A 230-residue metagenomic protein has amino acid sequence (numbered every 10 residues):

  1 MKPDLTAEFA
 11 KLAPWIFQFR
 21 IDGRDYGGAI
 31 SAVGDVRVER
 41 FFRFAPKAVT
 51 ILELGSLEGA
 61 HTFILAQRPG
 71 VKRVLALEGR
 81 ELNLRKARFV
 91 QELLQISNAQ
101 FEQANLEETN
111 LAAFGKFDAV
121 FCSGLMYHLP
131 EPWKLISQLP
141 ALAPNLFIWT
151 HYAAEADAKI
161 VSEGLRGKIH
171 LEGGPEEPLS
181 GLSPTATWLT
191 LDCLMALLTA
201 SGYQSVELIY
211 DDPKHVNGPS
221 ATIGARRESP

Functional and structural regions predicted by a protein language model:
A29-A48, I64: Conserved alpha-helix/loop element of class I SAM-dependent methyltransferases that forms part of the SAM/SAH-binding
A48-L57: Conserved class I S-adenosyl-L-methionine
E58-G70: Conserved SAM-binding loop of SAM-dependent methyltransferases across substrates and taxa, primarily the Class I
R80: Conserved SAM/SAH-binding beta-strand->alpha-helix loop
A87-R88: Conserved SAM-binding loop
Q95-E107: Conserved SAM-binding strand-loop segment of SAM-dependent methyltransferases
E108-F114: Short conserved loop adjoining the S-adenosyl-L-methionine
F121-C122, P130-S229: S-adenosyl-L-methionine-dependent methyltransferase catalytic module, highlighting the catalytic core
